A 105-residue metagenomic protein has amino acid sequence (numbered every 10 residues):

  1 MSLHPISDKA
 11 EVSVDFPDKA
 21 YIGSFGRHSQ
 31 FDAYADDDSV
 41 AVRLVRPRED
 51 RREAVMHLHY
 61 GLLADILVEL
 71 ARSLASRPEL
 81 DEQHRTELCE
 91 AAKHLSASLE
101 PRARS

Functional and structural regions predicted by a protein language model:
M1-S105: Positively charged, low-complexity terminal tracts and the immediately adjacent first secondary-structure elements
